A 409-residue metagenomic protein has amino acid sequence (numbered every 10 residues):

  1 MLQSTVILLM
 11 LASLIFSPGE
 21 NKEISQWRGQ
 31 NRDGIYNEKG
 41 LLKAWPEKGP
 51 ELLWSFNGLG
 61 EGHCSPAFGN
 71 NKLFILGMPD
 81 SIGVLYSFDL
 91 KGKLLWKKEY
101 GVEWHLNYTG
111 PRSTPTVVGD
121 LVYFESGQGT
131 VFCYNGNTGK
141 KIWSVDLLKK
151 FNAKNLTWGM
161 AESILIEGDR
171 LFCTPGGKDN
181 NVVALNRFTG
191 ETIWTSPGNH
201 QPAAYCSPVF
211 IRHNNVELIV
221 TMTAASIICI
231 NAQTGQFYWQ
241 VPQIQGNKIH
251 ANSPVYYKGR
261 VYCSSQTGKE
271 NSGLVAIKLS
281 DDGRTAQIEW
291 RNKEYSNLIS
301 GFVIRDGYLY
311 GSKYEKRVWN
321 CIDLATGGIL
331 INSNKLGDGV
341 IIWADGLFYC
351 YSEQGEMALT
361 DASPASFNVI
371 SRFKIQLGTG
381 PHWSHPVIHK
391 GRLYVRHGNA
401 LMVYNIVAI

Functional and structural regions predicted by a protein language model:
M1-L8: Sec-dependent signal peptide recognition, specifically the positively charged N-region followed immediately by
L9-P18: Hydrophobic h-region of N-terminal signal peptides that target proteins for export in Gram-negative bacteria
P18-I409: Noncatalytic, solvent-exposed loop/strand surfaces of beta-propeller-type extracellular/periplasmic domains
